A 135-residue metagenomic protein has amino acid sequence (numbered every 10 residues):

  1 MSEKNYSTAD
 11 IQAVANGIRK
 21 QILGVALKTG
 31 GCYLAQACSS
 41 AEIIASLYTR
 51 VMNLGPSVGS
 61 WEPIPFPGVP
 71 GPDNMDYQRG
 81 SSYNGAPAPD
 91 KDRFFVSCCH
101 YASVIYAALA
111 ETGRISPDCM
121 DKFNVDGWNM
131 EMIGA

Functional and structural regions predicted by a protein language model:
M1-D10: Non-catalytic, mobile gating and regulatory segments of ester bond hydrolases
K4, Q21-V25, Y83, P87: A generic structural signal for ordered alpha-helices
S7, K28-T29, D90: Residue-level detector of alpha-helix boundaries and kinks
A15-G31: N-terminal capping segment at the start of a domain
G30-C38: Structural motif
C38-A135: Cofactor-binding active-site loop characterized by glycine-rich and histidine/acidic residues
